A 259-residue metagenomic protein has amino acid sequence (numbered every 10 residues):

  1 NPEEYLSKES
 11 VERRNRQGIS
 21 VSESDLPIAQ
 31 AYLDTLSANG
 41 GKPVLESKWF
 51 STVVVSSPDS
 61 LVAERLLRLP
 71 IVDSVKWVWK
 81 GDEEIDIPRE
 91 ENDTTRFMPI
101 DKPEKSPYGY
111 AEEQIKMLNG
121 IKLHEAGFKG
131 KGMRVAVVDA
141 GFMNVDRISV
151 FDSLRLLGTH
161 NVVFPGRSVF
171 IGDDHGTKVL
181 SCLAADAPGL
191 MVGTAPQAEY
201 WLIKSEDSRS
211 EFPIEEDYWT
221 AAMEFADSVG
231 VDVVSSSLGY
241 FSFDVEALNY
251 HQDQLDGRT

Functional and structural regions predicted by a protein language model:
N1-T95: Inhibitory N-terminal propeptides of secreted protease zymogens
E4-K8, S149-S153, E246-D253: Short, flexible, mixed-charge acidic loops at enzyme active sites
I28-Y32, P58, V62, N119 (+2 more regions): Stable alpha-helical elements in mature extracytoplasmic
P43-S47, L61-V62, I87-V137, H160-G172: N-terminal domain-start motif of subtilase-like serine proteases
S74, A111, I121-E215, V229-D232 (+1 more regions): Subtilisin-like serine protease catalytic core
K80, S205, G239: Short, ordered loop/turn segments at secondary-structure junctions
A226-T259: Short acidic, glycine-rich surface-loop motifs adjacent to enzyme active sites
